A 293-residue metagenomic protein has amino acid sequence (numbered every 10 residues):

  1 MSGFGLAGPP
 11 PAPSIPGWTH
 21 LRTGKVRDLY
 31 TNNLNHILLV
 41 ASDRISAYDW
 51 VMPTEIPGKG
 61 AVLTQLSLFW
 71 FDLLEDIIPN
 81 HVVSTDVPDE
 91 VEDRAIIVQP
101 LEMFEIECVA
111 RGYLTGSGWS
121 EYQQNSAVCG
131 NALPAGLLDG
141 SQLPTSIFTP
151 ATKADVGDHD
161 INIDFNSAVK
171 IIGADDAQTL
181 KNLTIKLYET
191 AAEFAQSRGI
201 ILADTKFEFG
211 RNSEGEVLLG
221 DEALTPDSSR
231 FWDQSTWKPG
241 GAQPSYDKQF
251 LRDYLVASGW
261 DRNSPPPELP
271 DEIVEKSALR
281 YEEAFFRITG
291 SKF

Functional and structural regions predicted by a protein language model:
S2-A154, D261-E268, E272-F293: Active-site loop/lid in soluble adenylation, ligation, and acyl-transfer enzymes
V26-Y30, K206, E214-E216: Conserved beta-strand/loop block within the catalytic cores of divalent metal-dependent phospho-transfer/hydrolysis
H36, M103-E105, G199-L202, E214-V217 (+1 more regions): Coil-to-beta-strand transition motifs
R94, A195-N212: A short glycine-rich, hydrophobically flanked beta-strand micro-motif that places a catalytic Asp/Glu for divalent metal
Q142-A174: A short mid-domain helix/strand-loop element embedded in enzyme catalytic domains that forms or borders the active-site
I172-A203: A long amphipathic alpha-helix within ATP-dependent nucleotide-binding catalytic cores
E208-K248: Catalytic activation segment of kinase domains across protein kinase-like and atypical kinase folds
G241-R262: Short glycine/proline-rich, acidic loop/turn segments that cap or connect secondary-structure elements
